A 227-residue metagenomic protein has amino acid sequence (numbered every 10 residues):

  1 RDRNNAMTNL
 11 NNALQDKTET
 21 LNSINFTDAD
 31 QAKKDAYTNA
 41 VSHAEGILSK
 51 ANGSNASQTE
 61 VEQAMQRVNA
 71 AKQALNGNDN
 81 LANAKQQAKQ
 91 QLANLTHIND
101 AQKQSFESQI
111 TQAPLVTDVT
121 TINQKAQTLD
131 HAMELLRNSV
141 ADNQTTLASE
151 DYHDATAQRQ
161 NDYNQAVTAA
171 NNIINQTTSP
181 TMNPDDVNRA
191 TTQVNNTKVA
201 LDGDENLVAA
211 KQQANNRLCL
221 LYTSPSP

Functional and structural regions predicted by a protein language model:
R1, Q15, E19-N25, M65 (+5 more regions): Generic ordered-secondary-structure signal
R1-L10, E45-N83, F106-R137, N171-V208: Repeat-associated, polar segments at repeat-unit boundaries in modular proteins
N5-N22, G77-T96, H131-A148, G203-L221: Disulfide-bonded cysteine-rich modules in secreted/extracellular proteins, activating on the conserved Cys frameworks
F26-D30, D154-T156: Solvent-exposed, low-complexity, repeat-rich "mucin-like" stalks and linkers
K33-A40, A84, D100, R159-A166: Short amphipathic alpha-helical heptad-repeat segments
Y222-P227: Conserved small/polar residues in nucleotide/adenosyl-binding loops
